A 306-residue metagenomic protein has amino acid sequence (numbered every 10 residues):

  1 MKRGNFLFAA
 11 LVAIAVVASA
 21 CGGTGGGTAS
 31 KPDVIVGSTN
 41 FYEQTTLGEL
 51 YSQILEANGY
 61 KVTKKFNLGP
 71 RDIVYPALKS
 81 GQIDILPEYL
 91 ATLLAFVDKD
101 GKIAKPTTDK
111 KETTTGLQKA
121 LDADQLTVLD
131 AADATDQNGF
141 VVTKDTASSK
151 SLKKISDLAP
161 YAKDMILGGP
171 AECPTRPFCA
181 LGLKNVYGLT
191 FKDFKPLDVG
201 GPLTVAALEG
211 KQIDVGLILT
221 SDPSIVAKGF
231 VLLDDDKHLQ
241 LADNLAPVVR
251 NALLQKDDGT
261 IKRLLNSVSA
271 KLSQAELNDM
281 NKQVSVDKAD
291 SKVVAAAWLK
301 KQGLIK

Functional and structural regions predicted by a protein language model:
A15-A20: C-terminal motif of bacterial Sec signal peptides marking the signal peptidase cleavage site
G22-G25: Bacterial signal peptide processing site
D33-L68, D133-V205, A289-V293: Bilobed "Venus flytrap"/periplasmic-binding protein-like clamshell domains and structurally analogous long
E49, Q53-I54, D72-D84, K99 (+2 more regions): Short helices/loops that flank or line small-molecule/ion binding pockets
P70-R71, G81-L94, E112-T113, T143 (+4 more regions): Beta->alpha turn/N-cap motifs
V97-T107, T114-L129, Q212, S224-H238: Ligand-binding "clamshell"
T107-I166, N251, A270-Q274: A conserved helix-loop-strand patch within extracytoplasmic ligand-binding domains of the periplasmic binding
Q125-L126, A132-D136, D198, S221-V268: Periplasmic-binding protein-like
